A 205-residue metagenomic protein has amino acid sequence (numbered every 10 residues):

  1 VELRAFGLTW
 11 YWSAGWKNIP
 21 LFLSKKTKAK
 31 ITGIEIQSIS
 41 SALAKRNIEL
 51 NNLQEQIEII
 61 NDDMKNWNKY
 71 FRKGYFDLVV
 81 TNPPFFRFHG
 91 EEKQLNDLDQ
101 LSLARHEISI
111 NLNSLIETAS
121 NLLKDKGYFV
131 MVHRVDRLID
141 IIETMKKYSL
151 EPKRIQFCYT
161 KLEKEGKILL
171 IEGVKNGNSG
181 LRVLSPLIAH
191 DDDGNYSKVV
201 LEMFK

Functional and structural regions predicted by a protein language model:
V1-T81, R87-E92, E117: Conserved SAM/SAH cofactor-binding pocket of Class I
N66, Y159-L162, G177: Residue-level detector of flexible, active-site-proximal loop/helix-junction positions within diverse enzyme catalytic
R72, E91-Q94, T144, G166-K167: Short aromatic-enriched loop/helix-cap "lid" or pocket-rim segments at secondary-structure transitions that line
G74, P84-S114: Mobile active-site "lid"/loop adjacent to the S-adenosyl-L-methionine
F86, Y148, N176: Phosphate/oxyanion-binding loops and surfaces in catalytic or ligand/nucleic-acid-binding neighborhoods
I108-G166, I171: Conserved Class I SAM-dependent methyltransferase catalytic core
E165-K205: SAM/dcSAM-binding transferase cores
